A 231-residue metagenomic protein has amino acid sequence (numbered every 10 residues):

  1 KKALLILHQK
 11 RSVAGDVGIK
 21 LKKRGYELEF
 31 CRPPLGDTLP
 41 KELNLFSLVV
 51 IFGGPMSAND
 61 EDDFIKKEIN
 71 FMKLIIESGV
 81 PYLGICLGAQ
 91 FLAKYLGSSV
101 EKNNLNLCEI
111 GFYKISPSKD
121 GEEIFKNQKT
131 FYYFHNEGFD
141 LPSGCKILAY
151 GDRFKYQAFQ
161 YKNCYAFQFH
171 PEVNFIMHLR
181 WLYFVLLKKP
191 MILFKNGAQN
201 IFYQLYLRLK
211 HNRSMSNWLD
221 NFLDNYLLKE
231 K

Functional and structural regions predicted by a protein language model:
K1-L4: Extreme N-terminal starter segment of soluble prokaryotic enzymes
I6-H8, P33, L87, F169: Cofactor-binding loop segments of dinucleotide-utilizing enzymes, especially the Rossmann-like FAD- and NAD(P)+-binding
S12-D16: Short N-terminal binding/cap micro-motifs at the start of the first secondary-structure element
I19-L83: Flexible gly/pro-rich beta->alpha loop and the following alpha-helix that scaffold active-site loops
I75-S99: Catalytic nucleophile loop
K94-F131: A conserved active-site-flanking secondary-structure segment within enzyme catalytic domains
S116-K231: Amide-donor transfer/coupling interface in amidating biosynthetic enzymes
